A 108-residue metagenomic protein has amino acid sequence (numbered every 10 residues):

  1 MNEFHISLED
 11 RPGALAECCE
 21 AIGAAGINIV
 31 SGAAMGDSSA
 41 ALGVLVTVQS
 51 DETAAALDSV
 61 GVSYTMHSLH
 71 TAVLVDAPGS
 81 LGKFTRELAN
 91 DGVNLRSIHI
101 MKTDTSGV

Functional and structural regions predicted by a protein language model:
M1-V108: A conserved regulatory-domain signal marking ACT and ACT-like small-molecule sensing domains and adjacent regulatory
